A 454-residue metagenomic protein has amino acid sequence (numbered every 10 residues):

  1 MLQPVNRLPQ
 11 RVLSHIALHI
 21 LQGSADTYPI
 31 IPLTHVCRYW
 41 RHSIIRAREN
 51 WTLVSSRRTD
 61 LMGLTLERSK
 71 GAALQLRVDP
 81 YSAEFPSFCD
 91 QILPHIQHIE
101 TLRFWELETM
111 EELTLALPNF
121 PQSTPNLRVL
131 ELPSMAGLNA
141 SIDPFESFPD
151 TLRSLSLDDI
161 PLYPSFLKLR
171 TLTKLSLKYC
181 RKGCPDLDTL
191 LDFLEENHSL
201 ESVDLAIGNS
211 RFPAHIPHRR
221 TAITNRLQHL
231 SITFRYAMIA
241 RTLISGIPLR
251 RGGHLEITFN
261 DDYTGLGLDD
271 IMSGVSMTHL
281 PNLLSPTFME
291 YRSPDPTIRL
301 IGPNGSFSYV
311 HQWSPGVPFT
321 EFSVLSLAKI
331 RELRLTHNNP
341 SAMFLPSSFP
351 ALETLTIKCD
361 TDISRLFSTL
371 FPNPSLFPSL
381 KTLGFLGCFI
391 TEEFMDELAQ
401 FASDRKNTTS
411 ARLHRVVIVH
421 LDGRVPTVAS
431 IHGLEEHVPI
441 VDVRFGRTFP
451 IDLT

Functional and structural regions predicted by a protein language model:
M1-T454: Leucine-rich repeat
